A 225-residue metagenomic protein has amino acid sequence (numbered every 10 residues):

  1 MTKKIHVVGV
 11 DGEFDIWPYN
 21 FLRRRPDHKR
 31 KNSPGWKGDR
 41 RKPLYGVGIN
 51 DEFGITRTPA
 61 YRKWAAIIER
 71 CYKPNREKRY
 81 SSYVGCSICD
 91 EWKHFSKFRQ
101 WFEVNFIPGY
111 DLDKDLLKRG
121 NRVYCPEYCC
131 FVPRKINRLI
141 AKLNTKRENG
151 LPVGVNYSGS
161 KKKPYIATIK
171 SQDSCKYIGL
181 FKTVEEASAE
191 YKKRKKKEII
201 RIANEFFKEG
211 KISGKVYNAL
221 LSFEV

Functional and structural regions predicted by a protein language model:
T2-I5, V10-W36, Y124-Y128: BZIP DNA-binding basic region
D11, S171-S174: Glycine-centered tight beta-turn/hairpin loop motif at sheet-sheet or coil-to-beta transitions
P34-G35, D39, V47, E52-P164 (+1 more regions): Short, cationic Gly/His-enriched loop motifs
S87-C89, S174-E185: A short, exposed loop/beta-hairpin motif centered on an aromatic-Gly-Thr core
F98, V155, A167, F181-K195: An aromatic-rich alpha-helical recognition segment common to small helix-rich domains
I136-L139, N144, E198-V225: Extended, polar beta-sheet/loop recognition surfaces of beta-rich domains that mediate binding to diverse ligands
